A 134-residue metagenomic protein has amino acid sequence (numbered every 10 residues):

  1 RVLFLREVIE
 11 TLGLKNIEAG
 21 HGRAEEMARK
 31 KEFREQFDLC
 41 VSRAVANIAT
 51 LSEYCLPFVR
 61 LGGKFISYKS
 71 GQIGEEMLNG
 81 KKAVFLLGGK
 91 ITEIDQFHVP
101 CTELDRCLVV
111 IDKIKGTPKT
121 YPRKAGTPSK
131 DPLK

Functional and structural regions predicted by a protein language model:
R1-A46, S52-E53: Conserved SAM/SAH cofactor-binding pocket of Class I
R1-L3, I73, M77: Short alpha-helix immediately C-terminal to the canonical SAM-binding loop
E25, S70-G74, V99: Short "lid" loop at the C-terminus of a central beta-strand within the Rossmann-like core of SAM-dependent
V45, Y68-Q72, Q96: Short strand-turn motif at the edge of the Rossmann-like AdoMet-binding core
V59-L61: Helix-to-beta-strand junctions that scaffold the AdoMet/dcAdoMet cofactor pocket in Class I SAM-dependent enzymes
L78-K134: SAM/dcSAM-binding transferase cores
